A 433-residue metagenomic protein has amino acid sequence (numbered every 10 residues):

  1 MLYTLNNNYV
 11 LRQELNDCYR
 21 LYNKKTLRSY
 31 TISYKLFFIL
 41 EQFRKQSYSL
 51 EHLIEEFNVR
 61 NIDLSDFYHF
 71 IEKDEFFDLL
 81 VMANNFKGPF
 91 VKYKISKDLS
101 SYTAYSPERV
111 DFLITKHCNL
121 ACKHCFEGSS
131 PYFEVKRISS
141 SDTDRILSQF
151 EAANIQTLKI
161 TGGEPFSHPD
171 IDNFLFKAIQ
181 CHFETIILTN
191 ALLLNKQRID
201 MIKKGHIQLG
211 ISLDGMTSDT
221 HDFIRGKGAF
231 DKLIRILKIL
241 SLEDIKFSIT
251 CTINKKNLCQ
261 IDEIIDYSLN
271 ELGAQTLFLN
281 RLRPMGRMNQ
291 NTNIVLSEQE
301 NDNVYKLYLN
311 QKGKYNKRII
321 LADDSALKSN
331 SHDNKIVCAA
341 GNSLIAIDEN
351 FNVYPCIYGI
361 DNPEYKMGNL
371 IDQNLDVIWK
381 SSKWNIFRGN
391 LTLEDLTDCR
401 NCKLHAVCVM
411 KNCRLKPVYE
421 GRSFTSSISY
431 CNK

Functional and structural regions predicted by a protein language model:
M1-F43: Acidic, low-complexity/disordered tracts enriched in E/D and polar residues
M1-T4, D66, Q260, L282-N362 (+3 more regions): A C-terminal junction/extension of Radical SAM enzymes
S47-N58: Short acidic, hydrophobic short linear motifs in intrinsically disordered regions
V59-R60, H69-K73, F77-M82, F86-D200 (+1 more regions): Conserved alpha-helical substructure of the radical SAM core
H117, A121, C125-G128, G341 (+4 more regions): Cys/His-rich metal-chelating microdomains
S129-E134, T217-I224, M285-N291, S331-H332: A short acidic, helix-capping loop that chelates divalent metal ions and anchors anionic groups
S140-T161, H168-L282: Radical SAM/AdoMet-radical enzyme domain recognition
I360-K433: Flexible mid-to-C-terminal extensions adjoining Fe-S/redox cofactors in radical SAM and related proteins
